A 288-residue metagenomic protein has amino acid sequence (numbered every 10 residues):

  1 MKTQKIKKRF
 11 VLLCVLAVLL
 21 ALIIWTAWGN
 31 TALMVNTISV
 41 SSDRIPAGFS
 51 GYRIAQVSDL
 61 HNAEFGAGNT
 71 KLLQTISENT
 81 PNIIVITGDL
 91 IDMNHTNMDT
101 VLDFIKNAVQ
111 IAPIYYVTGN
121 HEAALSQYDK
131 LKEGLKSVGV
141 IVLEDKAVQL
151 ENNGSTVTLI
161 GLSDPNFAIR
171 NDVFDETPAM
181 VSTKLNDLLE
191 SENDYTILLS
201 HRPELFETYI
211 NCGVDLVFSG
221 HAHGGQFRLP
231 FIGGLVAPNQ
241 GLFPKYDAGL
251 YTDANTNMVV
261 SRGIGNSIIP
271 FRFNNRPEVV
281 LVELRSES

Functional and structural regions predicted by a protein language model:
M1-G48: N-terminal membrane-anchoring alpha-helices
A27, I54-T70, L90-D99, E122-D129 (+3 more regions): Acidic/histidine-rich helix-loop elements that form or flank divalent-metal/phosphate-binding sites at the catalytic
S41-A55, A147-G161, T252-M258, L284 (+1 more regions): Beta-strand-turn-beta hairpins that frame and shape the catalytic cleft of phosphate-ester-processing enzymes
G48, Y52-K146: Membrane-embedded segments
H61, I91, H121-E122, A147-V148 (+5 more regions): Catalytic metal-binding/acid-base residues of hydrolase active sites
N82-I83, Y115, V140-I141, V157 (+3 more regions): Short, Asp-centered acidic motifs that coordinate Mg2+ and/or phosphate in catalytic or ligand-binding sites
E133, S137-G139, N152-T196, F206-E207 (+1 more regions): Binuclear metal-dependent hydrolase catalytic cores centered on His/Asp/Glu-rich metal-binding motifs
R202-V280: Conserved beta-sheet core of the metallophosphoesterase superfamily
